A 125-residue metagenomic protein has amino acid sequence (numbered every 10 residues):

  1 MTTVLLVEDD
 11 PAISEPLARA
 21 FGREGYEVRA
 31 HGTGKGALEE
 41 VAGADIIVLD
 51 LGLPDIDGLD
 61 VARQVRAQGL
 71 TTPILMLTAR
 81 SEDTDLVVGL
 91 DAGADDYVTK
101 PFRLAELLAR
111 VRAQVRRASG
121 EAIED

Functional and structural regions predicted by a protein language model:
M1-S119: N-terminal/domain-start alpha-helical segments
S119-D125: Short, intrinsically disordered, charge-balanced linker/junction segments flanking boundaries in proteins
